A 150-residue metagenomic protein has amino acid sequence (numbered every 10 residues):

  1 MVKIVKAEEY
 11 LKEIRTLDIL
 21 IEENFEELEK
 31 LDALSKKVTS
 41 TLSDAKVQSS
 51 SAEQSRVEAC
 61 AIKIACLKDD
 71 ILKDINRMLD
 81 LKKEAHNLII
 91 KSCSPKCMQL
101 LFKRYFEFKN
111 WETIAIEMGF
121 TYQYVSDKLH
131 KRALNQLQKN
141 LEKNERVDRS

Functional and structural regions predicted by a protein language model:
M1-L88, S92, K139-S150: N-terminal interaction/assembly modules
L81, K96-C97, L129: N-terminal positioning helix adjacent to the helix-turn-helix/winged-helix DNA-binding module
C93-E107: Short amphipathic alpha helix immediately N-terminal
T113-M118: Short alpha-helical "recognition helix" segments of helix-turn-helix
G119-E142: DNA-recognition helix of helix-turn-helix
